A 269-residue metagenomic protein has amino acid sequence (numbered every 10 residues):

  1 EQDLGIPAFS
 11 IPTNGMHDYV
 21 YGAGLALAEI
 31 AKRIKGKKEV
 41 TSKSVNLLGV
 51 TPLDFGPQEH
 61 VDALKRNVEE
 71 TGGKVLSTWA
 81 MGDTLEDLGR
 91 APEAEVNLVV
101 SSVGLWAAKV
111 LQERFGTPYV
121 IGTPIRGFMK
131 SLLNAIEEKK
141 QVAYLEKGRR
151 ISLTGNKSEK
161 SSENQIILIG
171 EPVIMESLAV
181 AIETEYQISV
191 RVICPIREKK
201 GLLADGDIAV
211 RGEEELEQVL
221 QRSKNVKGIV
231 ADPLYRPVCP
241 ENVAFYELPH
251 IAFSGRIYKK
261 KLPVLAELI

Functional and structural regions predicted by a protein language model:
E1-I269: An N-terminal assembly and electron-transfer interface module characteristic of large anaerobic redox and radical
